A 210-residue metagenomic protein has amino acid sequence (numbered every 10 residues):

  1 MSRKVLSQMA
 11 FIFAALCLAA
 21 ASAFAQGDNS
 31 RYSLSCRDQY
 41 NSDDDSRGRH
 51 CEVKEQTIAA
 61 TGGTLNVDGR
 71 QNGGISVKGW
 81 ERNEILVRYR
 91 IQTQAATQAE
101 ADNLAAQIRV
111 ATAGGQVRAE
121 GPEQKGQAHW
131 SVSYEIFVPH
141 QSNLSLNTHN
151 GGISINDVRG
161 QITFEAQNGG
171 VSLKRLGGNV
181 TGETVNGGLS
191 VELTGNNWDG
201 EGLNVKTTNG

Functional and structural regions predicted by a protein language model:
M1-Q8: N-terminal secretory signal peptides that target proteins for export/translocation
M9-A21: Bacterial N-terminal signal peptides
F24-D68, N72-T148, N156-D157, T163-A166 (+2 more regions): Acidic (Asp/Glu) and glycine-rich low-complexity loops/linkers that are typically intrinsically disordered
G210: N-terminal domain-start interaction segment
